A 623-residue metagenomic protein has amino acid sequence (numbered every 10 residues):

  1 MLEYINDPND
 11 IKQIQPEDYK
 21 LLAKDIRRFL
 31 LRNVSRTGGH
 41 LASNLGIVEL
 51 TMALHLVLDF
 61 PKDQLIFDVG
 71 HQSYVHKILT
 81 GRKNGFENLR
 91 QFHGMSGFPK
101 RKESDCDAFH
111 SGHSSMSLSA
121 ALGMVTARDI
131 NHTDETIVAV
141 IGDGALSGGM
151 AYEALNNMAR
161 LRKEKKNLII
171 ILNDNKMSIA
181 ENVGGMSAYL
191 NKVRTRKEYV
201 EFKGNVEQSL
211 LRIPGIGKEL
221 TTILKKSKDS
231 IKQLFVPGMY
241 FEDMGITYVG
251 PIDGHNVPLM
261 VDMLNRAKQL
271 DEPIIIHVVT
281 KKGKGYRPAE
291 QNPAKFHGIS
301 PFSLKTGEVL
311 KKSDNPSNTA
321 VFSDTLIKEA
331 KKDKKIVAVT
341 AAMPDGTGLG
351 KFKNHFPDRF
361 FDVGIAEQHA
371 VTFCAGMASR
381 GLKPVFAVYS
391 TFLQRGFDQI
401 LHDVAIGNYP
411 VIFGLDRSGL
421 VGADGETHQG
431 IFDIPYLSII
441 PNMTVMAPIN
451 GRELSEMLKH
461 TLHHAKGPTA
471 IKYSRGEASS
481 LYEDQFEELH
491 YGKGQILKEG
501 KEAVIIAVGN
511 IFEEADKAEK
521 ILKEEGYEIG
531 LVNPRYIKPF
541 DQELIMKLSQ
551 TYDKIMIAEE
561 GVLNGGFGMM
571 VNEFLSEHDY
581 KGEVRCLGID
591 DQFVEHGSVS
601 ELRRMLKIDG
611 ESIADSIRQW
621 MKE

Functional and structural regions predicted by a protein language model:
M1-I78, Y240-E242, I246-V257, I274-T280: N-terminal amphipathic, basic-rich helices that act as targeting or association modules
Q13, N175-F322: Long, well-ordered, tryptophan-enriched scaffold segments
H40-E164, N318, I336, T340-A341 (+1 more regions): Cofactor-binding active-site loop characterized by glycine-rich and histidine/acidic residues
Q64, T280-Q394, Q399-Y409, H490 (+2 more regions): Non-catalytic terminal/interface segments that mediate subunit docking, oligomerization, and allosteric communication
G85-M95, R160-N175, E198-E201, A405-R417: A glycine-rich helix N-cap at a beta->alpha junction
L220-P288, P410-L415, I434-D484, G610-E623: Structural signature of the thiamine diphosphate
D262-N265, H297-G298, G307, S317-K332 (+5 more regions): Glycine-/acidic-rich phosphate or pyrophosphate-binding loops and their flanking alpha/beta elements
P301-K305, V309-D314, G422-D424, T444 (+1 more regions): Peripheral docking tails and interdomain loops at the edges of cofactor- or intermediate-handling domains
